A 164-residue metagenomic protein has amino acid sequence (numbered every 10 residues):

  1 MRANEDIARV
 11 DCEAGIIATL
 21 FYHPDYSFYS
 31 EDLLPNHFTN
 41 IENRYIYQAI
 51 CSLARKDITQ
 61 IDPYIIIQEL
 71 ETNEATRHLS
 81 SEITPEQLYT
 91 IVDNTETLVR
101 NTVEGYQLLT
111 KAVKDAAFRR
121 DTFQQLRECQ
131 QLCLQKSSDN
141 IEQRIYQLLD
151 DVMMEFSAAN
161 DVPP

Functional and structural regions predicted by a protein language model:
M1-F118: Noncatalytic partner-interaction/assembly domains of nucleic-acid and motor enzyme complexes, especially the accessory
E96-P164: Interdomain "pre-motor" coupling segment immediately N-terminal to P-loop NTPase/helicase cores
